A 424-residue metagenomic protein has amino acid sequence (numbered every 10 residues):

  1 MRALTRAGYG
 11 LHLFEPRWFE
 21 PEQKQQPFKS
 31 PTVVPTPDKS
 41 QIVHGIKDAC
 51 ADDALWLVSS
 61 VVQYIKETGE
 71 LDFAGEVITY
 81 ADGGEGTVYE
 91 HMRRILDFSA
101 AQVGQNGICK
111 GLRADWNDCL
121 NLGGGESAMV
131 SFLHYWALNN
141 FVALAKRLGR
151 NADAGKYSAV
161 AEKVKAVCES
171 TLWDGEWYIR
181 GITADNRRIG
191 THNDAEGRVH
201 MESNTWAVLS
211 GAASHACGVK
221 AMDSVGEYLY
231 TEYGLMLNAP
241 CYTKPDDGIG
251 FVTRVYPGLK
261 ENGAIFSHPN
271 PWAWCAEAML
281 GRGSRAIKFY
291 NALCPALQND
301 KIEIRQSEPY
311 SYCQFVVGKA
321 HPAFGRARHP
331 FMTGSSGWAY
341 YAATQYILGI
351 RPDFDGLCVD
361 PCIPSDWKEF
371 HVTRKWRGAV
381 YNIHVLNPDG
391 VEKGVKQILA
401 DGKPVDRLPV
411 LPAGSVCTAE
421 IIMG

Functional and structural regions predicted by a protein language model:
M1-G107, S127-Y135, A264-A286, Y290 (+2 more regions): Aromatic-rich carbohydrate-recognition surfaces in CAZymes
R2, G75-T79, A154-V160, D223-S224 (+2 more regions): Beta-strand segments within the central parallel beta-sheet cores of soluble alpha/beta enzyme folds
A7, L13-A49, A81-T87, N106-S127 (+3 more regions): Carbohydrate-binding/catalytic loop surfaces
P16, L133-G250, N291, P295-F324 (+1 more regions): Catalytic cores of carbohydrate-active enzymes
E22-P27, P31-D38, A114, D118-N151 (+4 more regions): C-terminal extensions
W56, G104, L112-N117, W173 (+4 more regions): Tryptophan-centered motif/residue detector
E227-T231, V255-N262, W272-G424: Non-catalytic C-terminal accessory modules of carbohydrate-active enzymes
